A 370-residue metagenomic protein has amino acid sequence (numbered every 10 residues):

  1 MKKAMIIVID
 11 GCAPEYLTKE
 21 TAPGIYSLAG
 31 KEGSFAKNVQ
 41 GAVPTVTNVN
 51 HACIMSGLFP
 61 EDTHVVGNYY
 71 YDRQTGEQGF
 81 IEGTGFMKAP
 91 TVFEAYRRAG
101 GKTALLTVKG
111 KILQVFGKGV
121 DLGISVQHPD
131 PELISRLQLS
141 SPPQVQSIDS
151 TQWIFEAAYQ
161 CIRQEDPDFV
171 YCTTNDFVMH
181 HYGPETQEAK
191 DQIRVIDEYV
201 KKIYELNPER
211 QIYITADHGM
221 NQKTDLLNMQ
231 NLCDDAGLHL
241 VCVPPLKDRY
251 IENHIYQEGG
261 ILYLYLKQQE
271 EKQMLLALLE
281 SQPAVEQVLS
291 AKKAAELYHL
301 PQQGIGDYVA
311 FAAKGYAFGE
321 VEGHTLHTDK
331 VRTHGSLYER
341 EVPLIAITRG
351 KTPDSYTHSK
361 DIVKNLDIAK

Functional and structural regions predicted by a protein language model:
K3, A13-Q127, I347: Active-site nucleophile/metal-coordination loop of metallo-enzymes that catalyze phosphate/sulfate and related
M5-I6, Q192-D234, L238-H239: Metal-dependent active-site segment of extracytoplasmic phospho-/sulfohydrolases and closely related
G11, A216-G219, K314: Active-site metal-binding loops of divalent metal-dependent hydrolases
P14-Y16, K111-G117, V178-Y182, N221-T224 (+2 more regions): Short catalytic/ligand-binding loop motif for oxyanion handling, primarily in non-cytosolic enzymes, centered on
L105-K109, T173-T174, A216: Glycine-rich, histidine-containing beta strand-loop boundary motifs that form or position
D121-S147, F155, D191-E198, L232-K247: Acidic, His- and aromatic-enriched active-site or binding-groove loops in soluble protein domains that engage sugars
I148-C172, F177-I214: A long, amphipathic alpha-helix that forms part of the scaffold/cap immediately adjacent to metal-dependent active
Y250-A369: Active-site neighborhoods of enzymes that stabilize oxyanions during catalysis
